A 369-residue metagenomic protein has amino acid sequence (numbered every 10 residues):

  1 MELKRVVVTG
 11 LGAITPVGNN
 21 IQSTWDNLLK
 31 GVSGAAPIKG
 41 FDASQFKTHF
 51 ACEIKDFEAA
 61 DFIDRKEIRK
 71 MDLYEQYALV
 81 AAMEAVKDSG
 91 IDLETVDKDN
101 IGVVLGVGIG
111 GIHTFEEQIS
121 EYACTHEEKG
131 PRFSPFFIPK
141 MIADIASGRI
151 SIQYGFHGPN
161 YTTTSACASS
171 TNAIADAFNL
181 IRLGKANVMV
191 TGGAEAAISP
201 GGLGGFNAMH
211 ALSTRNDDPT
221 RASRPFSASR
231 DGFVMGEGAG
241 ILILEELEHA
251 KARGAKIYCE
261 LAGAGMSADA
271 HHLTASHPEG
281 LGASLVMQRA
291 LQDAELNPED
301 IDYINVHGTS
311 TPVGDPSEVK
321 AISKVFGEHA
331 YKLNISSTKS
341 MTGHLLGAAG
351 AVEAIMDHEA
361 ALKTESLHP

Functional and structural regions predicted by a protein language model:
M1-E67, S89, E248-Y258, I355-P369: ACP-dependent fatty acid/polyketide chain-elongation machinery
M1-L3, P37-V80, G110-D176, K185 (+2 more regions): Conserved catalytic cysteine-centered active-site region of acyl-thioester-dependent Claisen-condensing enzymes
R5-T9, A36, D217-A294, Y303: Condensing-enzyme catalytic core mediating Claisen C-C bond formation in acyl metabolism
G10, L28, A82, V103 (+9 more regions): Conserved small-residue
K39, K185-D231, A264-P278, G308-P316 (+1 more regions): Acyl-CoA/ACP chain-elongation machinery
E75-V107: Feature captures the FAD/FMN-dependent oxidoreductase FAD-binding
A78-S89, A146, A173, E245-E246 (+5 more regions): Short, well-ordered amphipathic alpha-helical segments that serve as non-catalytic structural scaffolds within diverse
A85-D97, A250-I257, M287-Y303, V325-H329: Phosphate/pyrophosphate-binding loops at sites that engage ATP/ADP/AMP, CoA/4′-phosphopantetheine, polyphosphate
